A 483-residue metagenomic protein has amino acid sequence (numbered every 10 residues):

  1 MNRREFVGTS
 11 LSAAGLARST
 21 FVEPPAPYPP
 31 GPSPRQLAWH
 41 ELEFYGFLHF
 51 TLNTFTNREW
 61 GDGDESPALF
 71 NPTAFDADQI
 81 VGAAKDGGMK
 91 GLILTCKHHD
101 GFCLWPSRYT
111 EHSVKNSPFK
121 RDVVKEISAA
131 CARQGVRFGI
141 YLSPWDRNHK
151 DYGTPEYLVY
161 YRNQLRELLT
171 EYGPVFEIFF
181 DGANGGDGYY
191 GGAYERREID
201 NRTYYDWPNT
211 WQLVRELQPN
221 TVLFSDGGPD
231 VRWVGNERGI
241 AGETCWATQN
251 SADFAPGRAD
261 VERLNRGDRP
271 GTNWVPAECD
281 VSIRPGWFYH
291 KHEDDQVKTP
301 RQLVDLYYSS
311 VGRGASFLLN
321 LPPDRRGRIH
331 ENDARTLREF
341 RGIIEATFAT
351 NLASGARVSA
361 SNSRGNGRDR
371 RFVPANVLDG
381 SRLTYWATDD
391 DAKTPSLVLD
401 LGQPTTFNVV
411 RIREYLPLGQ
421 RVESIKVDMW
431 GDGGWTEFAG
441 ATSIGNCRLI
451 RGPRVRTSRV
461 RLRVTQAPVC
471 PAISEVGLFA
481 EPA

Functional and structural regions predicted by a protein language model:
M1-A14: N-terminal secretory signal peptides and thylakoid transit peptides that target proteins across membranes
G8-L11, F21-P374, Y385, D389 (+4 more regions): Mature catalytic domains of secreted/periplasmic carbohydrate-active enzymes
D86, N332-T350, D379-A483: Aromatic, loop-rich ligand-recognition surfaces of beta-strand-rich domains
